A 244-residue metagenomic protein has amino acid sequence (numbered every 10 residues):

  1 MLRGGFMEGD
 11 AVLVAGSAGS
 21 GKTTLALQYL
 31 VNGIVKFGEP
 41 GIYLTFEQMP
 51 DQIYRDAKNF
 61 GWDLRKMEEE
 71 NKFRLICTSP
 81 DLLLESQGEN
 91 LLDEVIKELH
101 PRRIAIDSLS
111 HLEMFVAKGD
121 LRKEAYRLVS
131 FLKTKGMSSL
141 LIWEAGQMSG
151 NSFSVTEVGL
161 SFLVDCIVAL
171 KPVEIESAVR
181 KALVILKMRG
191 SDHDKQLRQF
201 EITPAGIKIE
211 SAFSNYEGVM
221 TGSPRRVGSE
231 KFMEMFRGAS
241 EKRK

Functional and structural regions predicted by a protein language model:
M1-L64: Walker A/P-loop NTP-binding active-site region of P-loop NTPases, recognizing the glycine-rich GxxxxGKT/S
R3, G16-A18, L25, L141 (+2 more regions): Scaffold/interface architecture of coatomer-like assemblies
G9, F37-P40, N71-F73, G136-M137 (+4 more regions): Short glycine-/polar-rich loops that comprise or flank the Walker A/P-loop and associated switch/sensor motifs
V12, I42-L44, R74-I76, L140 (+1 more regions): Hydrophobic/aromatic beta-strand patches that form the interior of the parallel beta-sheet core in alpha/beta enzyme
F37-K123: Conserved inter-motif catalytic segment of the P-loop NTP-binding fold
E47-D51, N59, S79-L84, S110-L112 (+7 more regions): Conserved nucleotide-binding/hydrolysis micro-motifs of P-loop NTPases
L84-I167, I175-V179: P-loop NTPase motor core
K97-H100, C166, K171-K242: Conserved P-loop NTPase
